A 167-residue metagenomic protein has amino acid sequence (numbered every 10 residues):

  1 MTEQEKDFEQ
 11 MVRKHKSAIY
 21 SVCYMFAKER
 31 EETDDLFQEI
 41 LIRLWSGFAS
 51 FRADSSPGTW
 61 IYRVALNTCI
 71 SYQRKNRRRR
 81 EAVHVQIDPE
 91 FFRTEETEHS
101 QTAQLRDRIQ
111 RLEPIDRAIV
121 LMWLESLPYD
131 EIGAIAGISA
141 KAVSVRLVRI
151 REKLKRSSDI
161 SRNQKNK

Functional and structural regions predicted by a protein language model:
M1-F8, V85, I135, R151-K167: C-terminal edge and immediately downstream basic/flexible tail or linker adjoining helix-turn-helix-like DNA-binding
M1-S21, D34: A short, charge-rich alpha-helical start-of-domain segment used by transcription regulators
T2, K28, E39-S56, K75-N76: Sigma70-family region 2
S21, D35-I42, S55-N67: Structural recognition of an alpha-helix C-terminal capping motif at a helix-to-coil junction
S50-R52, R63-V83, E98: Arg/Lys-rich amphipathic alpha helix in sigma70-family domain 2
L66, I70, A136-S161: DNA-recognition helix of helix-turn-helix
R78-D107, P128-Y129: Internal acidic/polar
R111-E131, I135: Short amphipathic alpha helix immediately N-terminal
